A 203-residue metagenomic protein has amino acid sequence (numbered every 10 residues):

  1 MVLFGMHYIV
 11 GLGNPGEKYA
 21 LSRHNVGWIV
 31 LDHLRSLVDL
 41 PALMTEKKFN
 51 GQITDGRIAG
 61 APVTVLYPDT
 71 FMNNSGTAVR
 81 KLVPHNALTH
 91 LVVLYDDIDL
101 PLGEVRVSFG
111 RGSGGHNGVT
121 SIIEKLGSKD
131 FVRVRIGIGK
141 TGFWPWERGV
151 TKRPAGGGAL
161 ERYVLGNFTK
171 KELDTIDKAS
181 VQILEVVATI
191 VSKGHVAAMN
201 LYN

Functional and structural regions predicted by a protein language model:
V2-G110, T120-R135, G139-R162, G166 (+1 more regions): Nucleotide and nucleotide-moiety/phosphate-recognizing core
S113: Conserved TIR/SEFIR loop-to-helix hotspot centered on a Trp-containing motif with a nearby acidic residue
H116: Active-site YXXXK catalytic motif of short-chain dehydrogenase/reductase
